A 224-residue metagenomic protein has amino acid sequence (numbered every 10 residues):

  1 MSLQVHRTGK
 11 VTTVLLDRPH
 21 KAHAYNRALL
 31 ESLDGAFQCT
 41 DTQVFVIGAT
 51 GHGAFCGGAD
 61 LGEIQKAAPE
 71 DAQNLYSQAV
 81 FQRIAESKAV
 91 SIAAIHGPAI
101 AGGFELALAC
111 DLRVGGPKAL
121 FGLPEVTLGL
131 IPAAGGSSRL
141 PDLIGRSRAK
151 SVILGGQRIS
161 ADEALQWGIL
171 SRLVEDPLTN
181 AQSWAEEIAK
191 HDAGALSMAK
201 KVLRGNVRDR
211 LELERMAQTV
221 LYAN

Functional and structural regions predicted by a protein language model:
G9-D17, A28-A67, R83-A94, L112 (+1 more regions): A structural preference for short, pocket-lining loop segments at secondary-structure junctions
H52-C56, A99-A101, L203: Short, active-site-adjacent cap segments at secondary-structure transitions
G58, N74, Q78, A101 (+1 more regions): Glycine-rich phosphate-binding loop at the start of an alpha helix
Q65-L75: A short acidic, glycine-rich active-site loop that binds or catalyzes chemistry on phosphate/adenosine moieties
V80-E86, A94, I100-I153, W167 (+2 more regions): CoA-thioester-processing core
V114-A119, A161, W167-R215: C-terminal long alpha-helix characteristic of the crotonase
V152-G156, A199-V202, Q218: Short alpha-helical scaffolding segments that buttress acidic/His motifs in well-ordered protein cores
